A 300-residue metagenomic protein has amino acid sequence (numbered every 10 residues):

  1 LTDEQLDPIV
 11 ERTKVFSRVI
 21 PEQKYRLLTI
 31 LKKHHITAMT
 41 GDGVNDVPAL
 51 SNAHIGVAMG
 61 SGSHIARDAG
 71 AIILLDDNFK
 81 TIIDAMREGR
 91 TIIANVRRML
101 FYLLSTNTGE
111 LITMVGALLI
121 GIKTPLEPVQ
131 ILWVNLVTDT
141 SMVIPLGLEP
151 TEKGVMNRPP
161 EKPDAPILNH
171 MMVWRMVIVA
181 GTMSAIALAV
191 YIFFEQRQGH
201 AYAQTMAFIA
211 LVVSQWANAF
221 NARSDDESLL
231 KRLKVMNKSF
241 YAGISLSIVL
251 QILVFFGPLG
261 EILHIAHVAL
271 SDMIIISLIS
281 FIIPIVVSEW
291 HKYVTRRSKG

Functional and structural regions predicted by a protein language model:
L1-A38, G43, A53, G60-D226: Membrane-embedded transport module
L50: Basic, alpha-helical nucleic-acid-binding regions used in initiation and control of genome expression
E127, R175-M176, F240, M273-S277: Residue-level signature of transmembrane alpha-helical entry/exit and packing/kink sites in multi-pass membrane
I186-L188, L246-E261: Hydrophobic alpha-helical transmembrane segments in multi-pass integral membrane proteins
A207-D226, G243-L253, I283-S288: Hydrophobic alpha-helical segments of multi-pass membrane transport proteins
K231-F240: Cytoplasmic-side transmembrane-helix entry/capping segments in multi-pass membrane proteins
F256-I274: Extracellular/periplasmic helix-loop-helix junctions in multi-pass membrane proteins
W290-G300: Membrane-interface capping segments at transmembrane-helix boundaries
